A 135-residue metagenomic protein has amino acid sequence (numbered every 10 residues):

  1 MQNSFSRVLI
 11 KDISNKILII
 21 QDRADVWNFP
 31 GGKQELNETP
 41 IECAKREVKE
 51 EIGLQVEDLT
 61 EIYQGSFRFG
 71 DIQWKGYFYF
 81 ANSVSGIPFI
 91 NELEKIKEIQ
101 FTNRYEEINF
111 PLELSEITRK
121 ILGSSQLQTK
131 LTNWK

Functional and structural regions predicted by a protein language model:
M1-I17: Conserved N-terminal beta-strand and adjoining loop/helix that marks the start of the Nudix/MutT-like hydrolase domain
N3, F29, W74-G76: Short connector loops at helix/strand junctions that flank enzyme active sites, especially segments positioning acidic
N3, V56-L59: A short, amphipathic edge element
I10-K11, I19, A81, F101: Conserved hydrophobic "DFG−1" position in protein kinase catalytic cores
D12-E50: Conserved Nudix-box catalytic region and its N-terminal flanking loop in Nudix hydrolases and closely related
Q34-E57, S66-I117: Unchanged
E61-Y63: Residue-level detector of beta-propeller blades
L112-K135: Charged phosphate-binding loop/patch that engages nucleotide di/tri-phosphates or the phosphate backbone of nucleic
